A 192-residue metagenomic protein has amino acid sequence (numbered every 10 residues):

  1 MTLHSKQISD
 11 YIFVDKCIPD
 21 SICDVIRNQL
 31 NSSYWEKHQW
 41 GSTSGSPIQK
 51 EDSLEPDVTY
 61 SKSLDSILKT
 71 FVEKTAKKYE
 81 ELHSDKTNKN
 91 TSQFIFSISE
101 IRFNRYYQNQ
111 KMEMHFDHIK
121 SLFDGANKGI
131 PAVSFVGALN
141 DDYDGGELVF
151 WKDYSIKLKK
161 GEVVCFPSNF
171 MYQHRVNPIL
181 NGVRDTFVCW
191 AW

Functional and structural regions predicted by a protein language model:
M1-I98, R102: Non-heme Fe(II)/2-oxoglutarate
K89-T91, H118-A126: Short, P/G- and charge-enriched loop/turn segments at secondary-structure junctions
I95, G129-P131, V183: Residue-level preference for beta-strand/loop junctions
S99, P131, Y172: Short beta-strand or tight-loop elements that sit immediately N-terminal to catalytic metal-binding acidic residues
F103-Y107, L122-D144, W190-A191: Short, conserved beta-strand element in jelly-roll/cupin
K111-I119: Histidine-centered catalytic micro-motifs
D144-W192: Catalytic core of Fe(II)/2-oxoglutarate
